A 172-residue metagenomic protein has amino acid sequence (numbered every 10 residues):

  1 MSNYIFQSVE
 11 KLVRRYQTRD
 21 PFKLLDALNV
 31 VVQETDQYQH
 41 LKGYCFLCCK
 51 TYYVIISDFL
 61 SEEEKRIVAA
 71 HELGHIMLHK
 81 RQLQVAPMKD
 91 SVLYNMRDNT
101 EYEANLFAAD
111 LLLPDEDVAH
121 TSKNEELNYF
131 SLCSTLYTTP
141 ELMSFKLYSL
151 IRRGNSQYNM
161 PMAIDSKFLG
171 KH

Functional and structural regions predicted by a protein language model:
M1-H172: Active-site hotspot residues in diverse enzymes, especially metal/ion-binding acidic/histidine motifs
